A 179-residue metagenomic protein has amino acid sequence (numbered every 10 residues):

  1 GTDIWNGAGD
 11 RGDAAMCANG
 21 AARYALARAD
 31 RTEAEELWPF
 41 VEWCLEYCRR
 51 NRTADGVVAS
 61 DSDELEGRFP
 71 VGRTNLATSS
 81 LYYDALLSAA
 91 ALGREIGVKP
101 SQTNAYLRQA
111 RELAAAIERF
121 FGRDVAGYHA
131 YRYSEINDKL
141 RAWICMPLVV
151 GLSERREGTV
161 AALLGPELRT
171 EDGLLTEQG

Functional and structural regions predicted by a protein language model:
G1-D55, N75-Y83: Aromatic-rich carbohydrate-recognition surfaces in CAZymes
G1-G9, E46-T74, E112-G179: Extended glycan-interaction surfaces of carbohydrate-active proteins
M16-E33, L81-K99, C145-R156: Well-ordered alpha-helical scaffold segments within catalytic/enzyme domains
E35-E42, Q102-E112, A161-L163: Beta-strand segments within the central parallel beta-sheet cores of soluble alpha/beta enzyme folds
W38, L81, A85, G158 (+1 more regions): Short secondary-structure transition/capping segments
L76-V125: Active-site neighborhood of glycoside hydrolase catalytic domains
